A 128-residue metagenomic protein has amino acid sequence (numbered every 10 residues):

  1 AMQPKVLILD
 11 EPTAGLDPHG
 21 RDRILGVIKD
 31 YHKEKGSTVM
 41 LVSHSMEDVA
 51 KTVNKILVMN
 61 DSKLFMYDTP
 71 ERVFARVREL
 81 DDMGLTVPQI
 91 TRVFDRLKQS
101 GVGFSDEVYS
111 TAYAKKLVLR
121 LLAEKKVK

Functional and structural regions predicted by a protein language model:
M2: Conserved signature/switch motifs of ABC ATPase nucleotide-binding domains
L7-D10: Catalytic Walker B motif of ABC-type/P-loop ATPase nucleotide-binding domains
P18-G20: Helix N-cap at the start of a conserved alpha-helix in ABC-type nucleotide-binding domains
D22-E34: Helical segment within the ABC ATPase nucleotide-binding domain
S43-H44: H-loop/switch region of ABC-family ATPase nucleotide-binding domains
V49-K51: A short, surface-exposed alpha-helical micro-motif characterized by mixed small hydrophobic and charged/polar residues
D61-S62: Conserved ABC ATPase "signature" C-loop
L80-K128: ABC ATPase nucleotide-binding domains
